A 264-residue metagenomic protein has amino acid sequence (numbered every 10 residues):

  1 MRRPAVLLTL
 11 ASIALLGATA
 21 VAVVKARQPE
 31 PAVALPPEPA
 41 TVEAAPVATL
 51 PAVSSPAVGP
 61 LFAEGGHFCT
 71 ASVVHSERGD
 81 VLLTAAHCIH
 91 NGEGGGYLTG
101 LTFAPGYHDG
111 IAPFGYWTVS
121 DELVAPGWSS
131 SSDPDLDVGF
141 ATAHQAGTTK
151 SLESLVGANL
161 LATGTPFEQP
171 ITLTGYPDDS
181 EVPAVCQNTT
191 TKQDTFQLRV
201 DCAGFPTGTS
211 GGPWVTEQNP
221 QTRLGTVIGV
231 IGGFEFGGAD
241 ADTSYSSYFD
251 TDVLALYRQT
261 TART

Functional and structural regions predicted by a protein language model:
M1-S76, A255-T264: Protease-domain processing segments flanking chymotrypsin-fold serine proteases, especially trypsin-like
V42-P56, H75, G95-G96, G100-T148: Conserved catalytic-core segment of clan PA serine endopeptidases
L50-H108, T190-D194, C202: Catalytic histidine site
L82-A86, P105, L173-G175, R223-G233: Catalytic Cys-His active-site segments of thiol-dependent hydrolases/isopeptidases
C88-I89, Y107-G110, Q145-T148, D178 (+2 more regions): Acidic glycine-/aspartate-rich tracts in secreted/extracellular proteins
V119-E122, P134-G208: Chymotrypsin/trypsin-fold serine protease catalytic domain
G204-V230: Catalytic nucleophile loop of clan PA
I228, G232-T264: C-terminal cap/linker of serine protease catalytic domains
